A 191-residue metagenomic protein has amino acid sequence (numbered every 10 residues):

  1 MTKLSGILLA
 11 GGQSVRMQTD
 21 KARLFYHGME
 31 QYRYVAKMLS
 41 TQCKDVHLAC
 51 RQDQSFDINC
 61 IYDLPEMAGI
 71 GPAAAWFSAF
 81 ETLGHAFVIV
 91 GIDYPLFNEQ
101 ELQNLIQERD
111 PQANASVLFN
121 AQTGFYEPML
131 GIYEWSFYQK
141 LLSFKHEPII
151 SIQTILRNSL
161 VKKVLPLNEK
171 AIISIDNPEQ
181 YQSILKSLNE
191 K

Functional and structural regions predicted by a protein language model:
M1-P128, I132-F137, S143-I149, R157-I172 (+2 more regions): Nucleotide and nucleotide-moiety/phosphate-recognizing core
T154: Active-site-proximal helix-loop-helix substrate-binding element of RNase H-like nuclease domains
